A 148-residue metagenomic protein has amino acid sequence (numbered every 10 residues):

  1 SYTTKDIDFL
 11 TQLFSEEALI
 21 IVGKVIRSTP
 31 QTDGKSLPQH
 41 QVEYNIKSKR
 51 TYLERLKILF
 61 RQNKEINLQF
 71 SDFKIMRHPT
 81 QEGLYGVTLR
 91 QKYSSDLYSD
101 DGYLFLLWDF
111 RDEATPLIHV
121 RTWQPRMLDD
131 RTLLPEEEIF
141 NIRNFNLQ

Functional and structural regions predicted by a protein language model:
S1-F9, L13: Short, aromatic-enriched amphipathic alpha-helices that serve as compact interaction elements
I7-D8, E16, I66, T115-P116: Loop/turn elements at helix/coil->beta-strand transitions in domains of secreted/extracellular proteins
Q12-P38: Short, solvent-exposed secondary-structure junction/capping segments
F14-E17, K24-I26, K74, L89-Y93 (+1 more regions): A mature extracytoplasmic/lumenal domain signature
L19-I21, E65-M76, K92, L107-D109 (+1 more regions): Ser/Thr- (and often Asn-) enriched beta-sheet segments in non-cytosolic proteins
D33-S99: Surface-exposed, charged secondary-structure patches
S95-Q148: Low-complexity, intrinsically disordered terminal/linker segments enriched in charged and Gly/Pro repeats
